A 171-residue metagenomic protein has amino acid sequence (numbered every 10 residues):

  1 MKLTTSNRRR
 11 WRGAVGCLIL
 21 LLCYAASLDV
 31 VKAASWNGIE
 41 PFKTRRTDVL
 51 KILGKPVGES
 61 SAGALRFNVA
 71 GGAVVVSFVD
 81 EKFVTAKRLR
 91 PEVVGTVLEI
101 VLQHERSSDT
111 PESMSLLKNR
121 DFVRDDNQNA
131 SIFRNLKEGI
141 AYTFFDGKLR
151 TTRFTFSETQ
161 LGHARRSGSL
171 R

Functional and structural regions predicted by a protein language model:
M1-R10: N-terminal secretory signal peptides that target proteins for export/translocation
R12-G16, L50: General helical structural elements
V15-A26: Bacterial N-terminal signal peptides
I19-L20, V31, V49: Cleavable N-terminal signal peptides
S27-A33: Sec/Tat signal peptide C-region and signal peptidase I cleavage site
A34-I39: Short, recurring structural edge motifs at helix starts
T44-R171: A cross-family detector of function-defining hotspots
